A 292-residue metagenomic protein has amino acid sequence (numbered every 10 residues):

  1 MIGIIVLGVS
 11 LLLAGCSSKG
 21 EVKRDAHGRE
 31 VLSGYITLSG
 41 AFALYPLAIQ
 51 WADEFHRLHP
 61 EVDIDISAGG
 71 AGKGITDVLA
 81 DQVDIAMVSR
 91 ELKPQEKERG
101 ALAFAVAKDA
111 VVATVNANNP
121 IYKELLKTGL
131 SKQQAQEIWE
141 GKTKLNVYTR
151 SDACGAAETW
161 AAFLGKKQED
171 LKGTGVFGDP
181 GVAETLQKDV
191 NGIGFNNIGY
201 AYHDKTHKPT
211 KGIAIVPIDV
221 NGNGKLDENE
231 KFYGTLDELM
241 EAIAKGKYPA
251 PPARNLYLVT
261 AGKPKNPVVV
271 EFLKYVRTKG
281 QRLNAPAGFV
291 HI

Functional and structural regions predicted by a protein language model:
I2-L12: Bacterial N-terminal signal peptides
C16-A68, G72-L79, V88-L92, K97 (+2 more regions): Exported/periplasmic ABC-transporter solute-binding proteins
Q82: Conserved functional loop/turn residues at catalytic and ligand-binding sites
